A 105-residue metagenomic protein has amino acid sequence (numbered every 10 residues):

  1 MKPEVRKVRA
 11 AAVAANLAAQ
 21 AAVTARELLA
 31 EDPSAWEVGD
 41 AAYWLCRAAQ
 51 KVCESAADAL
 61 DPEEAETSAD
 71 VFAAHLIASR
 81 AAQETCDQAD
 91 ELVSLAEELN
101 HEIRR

Functional and structural regions predicted by a protein language model:
K2-R105: Long, low-complexity or tandemly repetitive, helically biased scaffold regions used for multimeric assembly/adhesion
